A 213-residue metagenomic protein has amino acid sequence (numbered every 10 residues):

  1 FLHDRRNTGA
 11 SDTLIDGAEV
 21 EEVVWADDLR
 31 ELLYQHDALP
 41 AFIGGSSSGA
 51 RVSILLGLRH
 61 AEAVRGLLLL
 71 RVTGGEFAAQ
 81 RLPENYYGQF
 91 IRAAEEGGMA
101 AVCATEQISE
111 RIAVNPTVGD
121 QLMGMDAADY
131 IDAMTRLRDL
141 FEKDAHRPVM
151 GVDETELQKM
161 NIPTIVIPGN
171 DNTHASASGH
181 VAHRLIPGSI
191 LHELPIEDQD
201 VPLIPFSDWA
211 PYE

Functional and structural regions predicted by a protein language model:
F1-D12: Conserved alpha/beta-hydrolase
V23-A41: Conserved acidic catalytic loop of the alpha/beta-hydrolase fold
G45, G49, S53: Gly/Ala-rich beta-loop-alpha elbow adjacent to hydrolase catalytic centers
I54, L58-R59, A63-E95: Flexible "cap/lid" loop of the alpha/beta hydrolase fold
V118-D153: Hydrophobic, aromatic-rich cap/lid helix
M160, V166-P168: Short beta-strand/loop motif that positions the catalytic acidic residue of the alpha/beta-hydrolase fold
T173-S178: Conserved alpha/beta-hydrolase "acid-adjacent" motif
S189-E213: Catalytic active-site module of serine/aspartate enzymes centered on a nucleophile-bearing elbow/loop
